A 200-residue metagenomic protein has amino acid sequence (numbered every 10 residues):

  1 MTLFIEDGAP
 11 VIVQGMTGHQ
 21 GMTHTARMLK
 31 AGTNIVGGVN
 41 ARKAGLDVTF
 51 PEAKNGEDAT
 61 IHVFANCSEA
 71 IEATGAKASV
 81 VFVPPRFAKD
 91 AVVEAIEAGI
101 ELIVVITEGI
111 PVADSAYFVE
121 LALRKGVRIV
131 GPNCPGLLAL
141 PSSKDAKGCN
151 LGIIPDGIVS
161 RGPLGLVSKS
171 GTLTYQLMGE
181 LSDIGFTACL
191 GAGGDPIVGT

Functional and structural regions predicted by a protein language model:
M1-T200: Catalytic-core regions of core metabolic enzymes, especially those transforming organic acids/acyl-group intermediates
